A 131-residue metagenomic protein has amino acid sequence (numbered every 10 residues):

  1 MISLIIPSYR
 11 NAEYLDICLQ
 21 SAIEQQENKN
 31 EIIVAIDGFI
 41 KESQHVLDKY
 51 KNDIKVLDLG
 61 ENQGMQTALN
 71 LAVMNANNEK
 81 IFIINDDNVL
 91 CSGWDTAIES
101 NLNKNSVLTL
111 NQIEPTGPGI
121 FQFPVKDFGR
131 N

Functional and structural regions predicted by a protein language model:
M1-S3, E31: Cell-envelope/extracellular polymer assembly enzymes that use nucleotide-activated donors
I6-I17, G38: Active-site beta-to-alpha loop of glycosyltransferases that engages the nucleotide-sugar donor
S21-K29: Short, acidic, metal-binding catalytic loop of nucleotide-sugar glycosyltransferases
I36-Q44: A conserved acidic beta->alpha catalytic loop
L59-A76: Glycine-rich, basic loop-to-helix element that forms the pyrophosphate-binding segment of sugar-nucleotide handling
I81: Short aromatic/hydrophobic "clamp" motif used to bind/position activated sugar donors
N85-V89: The conserved acidic donor/metal-binding loop of glycosyltransferases
G93-G129: Conserved donor NDP-sugar-binding/catalytic core segment of glycosyltransferases
